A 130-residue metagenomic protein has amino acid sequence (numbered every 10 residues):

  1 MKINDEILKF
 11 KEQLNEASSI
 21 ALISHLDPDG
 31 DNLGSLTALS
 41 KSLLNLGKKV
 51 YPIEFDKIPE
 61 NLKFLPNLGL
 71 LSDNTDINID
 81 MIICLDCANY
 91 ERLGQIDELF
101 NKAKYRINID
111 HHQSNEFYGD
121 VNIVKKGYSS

Functional and structural regions predicted by a protein language model:
M1-S130: Replace "Mg2+/Mn2+-dependent" with "divalent metal-dependent
